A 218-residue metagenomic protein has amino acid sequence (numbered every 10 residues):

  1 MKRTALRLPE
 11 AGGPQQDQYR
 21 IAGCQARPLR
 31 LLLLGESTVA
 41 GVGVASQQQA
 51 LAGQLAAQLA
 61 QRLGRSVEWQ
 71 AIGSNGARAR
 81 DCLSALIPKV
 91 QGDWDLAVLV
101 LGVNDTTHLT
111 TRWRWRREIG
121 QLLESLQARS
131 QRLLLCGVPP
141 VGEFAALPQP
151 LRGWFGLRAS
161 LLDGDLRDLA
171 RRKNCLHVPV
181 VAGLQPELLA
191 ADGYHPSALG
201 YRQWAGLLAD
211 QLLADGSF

Functional and structural regions predicted by a protein language model:
M1-L32, A45, Q61, F155 (+2 more regions): N-terminal secretory targeting modules
L6, R30-L33, T38-R117: Conserved SGNH/GDSL esterase-like catalytic core that processes O-acyl groups on lipids and polysaccharides
Q47, T110-E118, P150-L161, D192 (+1 more regions): Alpha-helix N-cap and loop-to-helix initiation/capping positions
V100, C136-G137: Alpha/beta-hydrolase-fold catalytic nucleophile elbow
A128-L133: A short helix->loop->beta-strand "cap" motif at the edges of active sites that frequently abuts
G142-A146, Q185-L188: Short acidic/His/Gly/Ser-rich catalytic and metal-binding motifs that mark active-site loops of diverse hydrolases
E143-P179: Substrate-gating cap/lid alpha-helix
A191-F218: Histidine-centered active-site loop/cap adjacent to the catalytic His in serine esterases/O-acetyl transfer systems
